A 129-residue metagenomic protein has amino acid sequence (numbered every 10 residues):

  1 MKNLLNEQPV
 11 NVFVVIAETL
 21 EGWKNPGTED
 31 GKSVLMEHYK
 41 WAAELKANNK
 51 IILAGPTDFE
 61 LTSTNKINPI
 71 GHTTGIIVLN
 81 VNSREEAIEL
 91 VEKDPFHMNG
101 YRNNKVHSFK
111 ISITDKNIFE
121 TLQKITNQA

Functional and structural regions predicted by a protein language model:
M1-A129: Conserved, structured core segments of small domains
